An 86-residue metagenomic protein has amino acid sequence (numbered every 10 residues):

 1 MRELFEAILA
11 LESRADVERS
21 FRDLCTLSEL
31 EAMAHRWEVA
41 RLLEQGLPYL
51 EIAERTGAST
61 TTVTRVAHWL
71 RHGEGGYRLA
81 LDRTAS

Functional and structural regions predicted by a protein language model:
M1-L11: General nucleic-acid-binding
R14-H35, A85: Short, Lys/Arg-enriched anionic-surface-contact patches
M33-L47: Short, amphipathic alpha-helical "recognition" segments used to contact nucleic acids or chromatin
G46-I52, G75: Short helix-capping/linker segments at secondary-structure and domain boundaries
E51-T56, V63: Short alpha-helical "recognition helix" segments of helix-turn-helix
A67-L70, E74: DNA major-groove recognition helix of helix-turn-helix
G75-S86: Short Lys/Arg-enriched helix C-cap and helix-to-coil transition segments that create basic nucleic-acid-contact patches
